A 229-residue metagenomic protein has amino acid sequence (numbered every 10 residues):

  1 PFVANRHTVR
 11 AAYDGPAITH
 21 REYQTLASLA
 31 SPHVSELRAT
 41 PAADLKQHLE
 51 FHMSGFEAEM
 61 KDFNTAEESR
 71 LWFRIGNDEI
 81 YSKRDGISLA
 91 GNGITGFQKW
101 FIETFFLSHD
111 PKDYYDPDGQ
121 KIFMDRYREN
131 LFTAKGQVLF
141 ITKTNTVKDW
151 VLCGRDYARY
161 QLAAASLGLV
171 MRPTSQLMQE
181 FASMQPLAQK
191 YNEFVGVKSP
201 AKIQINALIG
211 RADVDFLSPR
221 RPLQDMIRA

Functional and structural regions predicted by a protein language model:
P1-A229: Acidic, surface-exposed loops and disordered segments
